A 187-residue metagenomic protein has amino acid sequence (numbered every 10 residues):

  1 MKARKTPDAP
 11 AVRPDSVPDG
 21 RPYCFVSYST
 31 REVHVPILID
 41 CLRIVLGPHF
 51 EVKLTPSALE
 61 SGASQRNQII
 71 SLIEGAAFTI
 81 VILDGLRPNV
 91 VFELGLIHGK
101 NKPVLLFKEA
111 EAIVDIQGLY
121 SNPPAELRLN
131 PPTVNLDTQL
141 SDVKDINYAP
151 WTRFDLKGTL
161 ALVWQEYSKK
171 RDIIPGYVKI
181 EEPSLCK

Functional and structural regions predicted by a protein language model:
M1-A76, S184-K187: Conserved N-terminal substructure of TIR/SEFIR domains
M1-P10, P123-K187: C-terminal interaction surface of TIR/SEFIR-family domains
S27-R31, L83-D84, T152: Structural motif
T30, E111-I113, L156: Conserved nucleotide-binding/hydrolysis micro-motifs of P-loop NTPases
L46-G47, H98, D142: Anion (oxyanion) recognition and catalysis
K53-T55, I80-I82, P150: Short catalytic-loop micro-motif centered on adjacent basic/acidic residues
P56, K108, T152: Residues at the C-termini of beta-strands that transition into short coil/loop
I70-I116: Conserved beta-strand-loop-alpha-helix hinge of the TIR/SEFIR fold
